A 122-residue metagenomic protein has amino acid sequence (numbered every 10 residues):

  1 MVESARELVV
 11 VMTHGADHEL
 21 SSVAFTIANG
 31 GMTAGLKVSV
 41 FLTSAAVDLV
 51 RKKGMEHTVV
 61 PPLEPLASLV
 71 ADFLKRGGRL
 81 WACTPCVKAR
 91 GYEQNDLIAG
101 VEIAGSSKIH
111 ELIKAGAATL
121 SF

Functional and structural regions predicted by a protein language model:
V9-S22, G54: Short, glycine-rich nucleotide/cofactor-binding loops
S21-L36, V40: Histidine-anchored nucleotide/phosphate-binding helix
M32, L74, I113-K114: Anion (oxyanion) recognition and catalysis
V38-S44, L80-T84: Short internal beta-strands
A46-V60: N-terminal beta-loop-helix "entrance" segment that forms/cooperates in small-molecule cofactor or anionic ligand
E56-P61, D96-G100: Short, flexible loop segments at the rims of nucleotide/cofactor-binding pockets, characterized by
H57-T84: A glycine-rich helix N-cap at a beta->alpha junction
R90-A115, L120-S121: C-terminal structural segments of small proteins and small subunits
